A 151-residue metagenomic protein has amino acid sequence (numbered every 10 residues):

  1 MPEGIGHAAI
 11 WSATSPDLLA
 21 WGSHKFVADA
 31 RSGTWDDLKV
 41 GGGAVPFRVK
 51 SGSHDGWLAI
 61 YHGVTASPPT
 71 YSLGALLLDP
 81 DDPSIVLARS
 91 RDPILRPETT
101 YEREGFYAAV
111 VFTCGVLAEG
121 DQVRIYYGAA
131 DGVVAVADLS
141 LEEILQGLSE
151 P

Functional and structural regions predicted by a protein language model:
M1-L38, R48-F106, G120-V123, Y127-P151: Beta-rich carbohydrate-recognition and catalytic domains
G42-V45, F112-G115: Beta-propeller and closely related beta-sheet repeat lectin domains
